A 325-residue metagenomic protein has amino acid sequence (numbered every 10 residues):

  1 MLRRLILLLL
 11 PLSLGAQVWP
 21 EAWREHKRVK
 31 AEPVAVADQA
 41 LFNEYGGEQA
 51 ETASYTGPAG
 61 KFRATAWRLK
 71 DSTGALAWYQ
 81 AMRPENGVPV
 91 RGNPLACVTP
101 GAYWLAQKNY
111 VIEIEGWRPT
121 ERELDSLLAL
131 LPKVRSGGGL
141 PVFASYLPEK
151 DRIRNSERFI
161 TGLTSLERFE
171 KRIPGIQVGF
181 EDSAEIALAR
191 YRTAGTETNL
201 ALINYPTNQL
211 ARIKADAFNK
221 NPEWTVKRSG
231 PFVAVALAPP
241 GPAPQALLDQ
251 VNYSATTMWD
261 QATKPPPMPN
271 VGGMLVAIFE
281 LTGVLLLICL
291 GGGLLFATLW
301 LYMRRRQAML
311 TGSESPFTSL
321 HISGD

Functional and structural regions predicted by a protein language model:
R4-S13: Sec-dependent N-terminal signal peptides
L14-N199, N204-D325: Soluble, non-membrane globular domain cores that form compact, hydrophobic packing and curved binding surfaces
